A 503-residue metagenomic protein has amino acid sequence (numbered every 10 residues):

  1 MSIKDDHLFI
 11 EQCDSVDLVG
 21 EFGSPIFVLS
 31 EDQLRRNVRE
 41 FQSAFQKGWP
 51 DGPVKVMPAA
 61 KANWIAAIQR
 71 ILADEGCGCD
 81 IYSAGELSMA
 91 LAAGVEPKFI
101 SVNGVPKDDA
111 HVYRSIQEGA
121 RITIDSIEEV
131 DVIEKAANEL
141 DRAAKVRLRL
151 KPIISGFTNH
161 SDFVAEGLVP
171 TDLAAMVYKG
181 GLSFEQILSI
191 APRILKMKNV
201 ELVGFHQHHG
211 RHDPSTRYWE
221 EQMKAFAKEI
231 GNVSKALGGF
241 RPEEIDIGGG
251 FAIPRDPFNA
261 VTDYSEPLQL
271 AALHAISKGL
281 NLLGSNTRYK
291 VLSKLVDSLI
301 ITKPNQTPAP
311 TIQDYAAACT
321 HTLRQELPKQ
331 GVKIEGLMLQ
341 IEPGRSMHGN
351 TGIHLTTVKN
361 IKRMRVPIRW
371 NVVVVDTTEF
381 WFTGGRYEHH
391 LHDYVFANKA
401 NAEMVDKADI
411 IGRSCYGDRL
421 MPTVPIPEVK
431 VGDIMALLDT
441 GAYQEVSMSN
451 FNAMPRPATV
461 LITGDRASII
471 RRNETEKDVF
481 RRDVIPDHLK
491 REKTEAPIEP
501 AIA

Functional and structural regions predicted by a protein language model:
M1-K145, A165, P192, K196-M197 (+3 more regions): A charged N-terminal "starter" segment
D14, S30-Q33, N37, F41 (+20 more regions): General structural feature for long, well-ordered alpha-helical segments within catalytic domains of soluble enzymes
Q33, M57-I65, A84-G85, V105-K107 (+9 more regions): Active-site beta-loop-alpha junctions enriched in small/polar residues
I68-Q69, A92, V112-R114, I133-A136 (+6 more regions): Short acidic, glycine/serine/threonine-rich loops at helix termini
G78, S101, T123, R147-R149 (+8 more regions): Structured core elements
E134-N138, K179, K362, A397: A generic local secondary-structure boundary/capping motif
I154-T351: Active-site loop/helix belt of alpha/beta enzymes
L282-A503: Charged (often Lys/Glu-rich) extended helix/loop segments that serve as interaction or gating elements
